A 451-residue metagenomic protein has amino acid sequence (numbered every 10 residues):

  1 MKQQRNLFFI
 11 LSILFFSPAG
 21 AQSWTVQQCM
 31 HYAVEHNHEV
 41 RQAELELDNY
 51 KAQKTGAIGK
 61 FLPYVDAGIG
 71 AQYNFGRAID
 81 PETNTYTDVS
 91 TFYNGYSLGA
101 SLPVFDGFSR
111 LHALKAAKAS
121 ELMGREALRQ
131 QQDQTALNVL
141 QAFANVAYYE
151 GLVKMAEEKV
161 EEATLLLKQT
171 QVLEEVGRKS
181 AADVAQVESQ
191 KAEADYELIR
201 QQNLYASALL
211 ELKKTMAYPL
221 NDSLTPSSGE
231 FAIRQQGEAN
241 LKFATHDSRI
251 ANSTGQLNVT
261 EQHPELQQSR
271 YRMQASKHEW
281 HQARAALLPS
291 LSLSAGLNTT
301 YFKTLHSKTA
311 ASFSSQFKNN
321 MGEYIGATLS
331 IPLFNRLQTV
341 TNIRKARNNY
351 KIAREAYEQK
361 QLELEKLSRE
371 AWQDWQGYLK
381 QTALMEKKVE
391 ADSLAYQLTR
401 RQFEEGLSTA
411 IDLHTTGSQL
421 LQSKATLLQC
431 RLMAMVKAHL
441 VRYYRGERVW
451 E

Functional and structural regions predicted by a protein language model:
M1-F8: Bacterial N-terminal signal peptides that target proteins for export
F8-S17: Bacterial N-terminal signal peptides
A21-D66, G70, G76, P219-E279 (+2 more regions): Bacterial Sec-pathway N-terminal export signals of envelope proteins
H38-K60, L102, S109-A144, Y148-E158 (+8 more regions): Extended amphipathic coiled-coil alpha-helical segments
Y64-R77, Y86-Q130, Q267-E279, R284-Q359: Small/polar-residue-enriched beta-strand and adjacent coil segments characteristic of outer-membrane beta-barrel
Q134-Q262, D374, Y378, L420: Periplasmic alpha-helical coiled-coil/stalk elements that build and connect Gram-negative outer-membrane
E174-R178, F403-L407, Y444: A short glycine-centered flexible hinge/capping loop motif at secondary-structure junctions
L220, E238-A239, A244, T426-E451: Acidic, low-complexity, intrinsically disordered peripheral segments
